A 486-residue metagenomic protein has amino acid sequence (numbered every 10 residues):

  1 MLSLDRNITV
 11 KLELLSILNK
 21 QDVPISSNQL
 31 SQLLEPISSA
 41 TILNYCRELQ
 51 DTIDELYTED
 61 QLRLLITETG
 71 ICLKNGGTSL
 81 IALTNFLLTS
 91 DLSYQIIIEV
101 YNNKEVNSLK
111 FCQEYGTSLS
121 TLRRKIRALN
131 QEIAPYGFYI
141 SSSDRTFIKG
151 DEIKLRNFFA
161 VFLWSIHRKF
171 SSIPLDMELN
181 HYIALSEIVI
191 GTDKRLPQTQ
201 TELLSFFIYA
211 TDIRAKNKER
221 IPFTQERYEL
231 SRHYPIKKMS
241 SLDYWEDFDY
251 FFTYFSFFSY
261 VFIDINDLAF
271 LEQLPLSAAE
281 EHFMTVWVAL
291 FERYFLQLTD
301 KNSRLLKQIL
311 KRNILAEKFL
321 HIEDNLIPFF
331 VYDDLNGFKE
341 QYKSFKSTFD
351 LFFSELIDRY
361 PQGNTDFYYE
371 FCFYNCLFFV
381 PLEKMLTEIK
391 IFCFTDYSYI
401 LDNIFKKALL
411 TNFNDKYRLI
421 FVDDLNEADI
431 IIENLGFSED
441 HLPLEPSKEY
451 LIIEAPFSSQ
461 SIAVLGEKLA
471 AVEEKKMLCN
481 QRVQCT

Functional and structural regions predicted by a protein language model:
M1-T486: A cross-family "folded-core" feature that marks the main globular domain of proteins
